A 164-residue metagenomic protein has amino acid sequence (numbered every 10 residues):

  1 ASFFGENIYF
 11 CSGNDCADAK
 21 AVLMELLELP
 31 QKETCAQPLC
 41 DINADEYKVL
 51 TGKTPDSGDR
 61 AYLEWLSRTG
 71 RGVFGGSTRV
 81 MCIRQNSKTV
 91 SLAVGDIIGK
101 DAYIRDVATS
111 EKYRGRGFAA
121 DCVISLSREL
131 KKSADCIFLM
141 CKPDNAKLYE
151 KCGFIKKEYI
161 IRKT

Functional and structural regions predicted by a protein language model:
A1-V49, K163-T164: Acyl-donor-binding surface of acyltransferase catalytic domains
G5-G13, L130-C141: Conserved GNAT acetyl-CoA-binding A-motif
C11, L50, L63-L66, C122 (+1 more regions): Alpha-helix C-terminal capping segments
C16-E25, P143-I160: Conserved active-site alpha-helix within GNAT-family acetyltransferase domains
L26-V73, C82: Short amphipathic alpha-helix that is part of the acyltransferase structural core
R68-S110: A conserved beta-strand-loop-helix scaffold within acyl/acetyltransferase catalytic domains
K88-A102, A120, A146, I155-T164: Acyl-donor (CoA/ACP) binding surface of acyl/acetyltransferases
T109, G115-E129, K151: Conserved acetyl-CoA-binding loop-helix of GNAT-fold acetyltransferases
